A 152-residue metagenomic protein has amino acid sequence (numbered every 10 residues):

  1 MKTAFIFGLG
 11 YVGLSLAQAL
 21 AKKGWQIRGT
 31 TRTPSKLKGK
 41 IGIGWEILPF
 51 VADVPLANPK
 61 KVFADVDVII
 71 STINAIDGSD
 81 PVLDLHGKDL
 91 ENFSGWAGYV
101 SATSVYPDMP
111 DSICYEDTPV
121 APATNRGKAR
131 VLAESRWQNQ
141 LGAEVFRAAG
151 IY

Functional and structural regions predicted by a protein language model:
T3-G8: Conserved N-terminal Rossmann-fold NAD(P)-binding element of oxidoreductases
G13-L14: N-terminal Rossmann-fold NAD(P) dinucleotide-binding loop
L20: Aromatic pocket-lining residues of Rossmann-like dinucleotide-binding sites
G29-S35, V51-A52: N-terminal Rossmann-fold cofactor-binding loop
G42-D65: Conserved Rossmann-fold cofactor-binding substructure of NAD(P)-dependent oxidoreductases
P59-V100, V105, L132-S135: NAD(P)-cofactor binding segment of oxidoreductase domains
T103-N125: Active-site "gating" loop of Rossmann-like NAD(P)-dependent oxidoreductase/epimerase domains
S135-Y152: Conserved beta-loop-beta element that borders a ligand/cofactor-binding pocket
